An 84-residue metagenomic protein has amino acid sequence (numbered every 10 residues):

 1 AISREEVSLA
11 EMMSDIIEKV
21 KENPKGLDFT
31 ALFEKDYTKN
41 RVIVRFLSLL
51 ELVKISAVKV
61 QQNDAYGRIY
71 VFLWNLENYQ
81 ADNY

Functional and structural regions predicted by a protein language model:
A1-Y84: A charged, low-hydrophobicity C-terminal interaction/regulatory region common to genome-maintenance complexes
